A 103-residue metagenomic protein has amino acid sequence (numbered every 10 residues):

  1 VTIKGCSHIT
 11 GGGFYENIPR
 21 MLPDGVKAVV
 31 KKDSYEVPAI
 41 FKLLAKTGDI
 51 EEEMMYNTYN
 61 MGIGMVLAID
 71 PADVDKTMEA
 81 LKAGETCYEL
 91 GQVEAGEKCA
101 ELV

Functional and structural regions predicted by a protein language model:
V1-V103: Glycine-/charge-enriched secondary-structure boundary and capping motifs
